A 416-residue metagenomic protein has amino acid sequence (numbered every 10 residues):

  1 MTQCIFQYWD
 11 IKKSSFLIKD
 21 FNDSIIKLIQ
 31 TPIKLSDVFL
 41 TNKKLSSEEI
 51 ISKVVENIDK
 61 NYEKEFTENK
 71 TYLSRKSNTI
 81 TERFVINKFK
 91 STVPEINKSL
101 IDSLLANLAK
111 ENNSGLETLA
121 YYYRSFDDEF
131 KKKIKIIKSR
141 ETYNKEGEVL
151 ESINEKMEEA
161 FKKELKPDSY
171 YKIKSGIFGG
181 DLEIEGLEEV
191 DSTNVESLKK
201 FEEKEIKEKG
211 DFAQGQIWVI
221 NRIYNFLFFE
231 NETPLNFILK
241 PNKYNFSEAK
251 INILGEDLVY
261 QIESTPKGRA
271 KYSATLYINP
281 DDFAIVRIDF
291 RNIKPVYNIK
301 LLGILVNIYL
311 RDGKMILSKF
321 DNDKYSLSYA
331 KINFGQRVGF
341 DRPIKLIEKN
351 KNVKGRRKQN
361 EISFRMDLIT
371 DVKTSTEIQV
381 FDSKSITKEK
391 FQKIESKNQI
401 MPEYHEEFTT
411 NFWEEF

Functional and structural regions predicted by a protein language model:
T2-F16: A short, solvent-exposed loop/turn motif at the edges and junctions of modular extracellular/periplasmic domains
Q3-I5, F39, E263: Residue-level detector of beta-strand face positions
W9-I11, F21, T31-I33, K43-L45 (+3 more regions): Solvent-exposed coil/turn segments that connect beta secondary-structure elements in extracytoplasmic/periplasmic
S14, D23-N231, F237, G255 (+2 more regions): Surface-exposed, low-complexity/disordered segments and acidic/polar micro-motifs at processing/linker regions
I238-K243: Short, surface-exposed beta-strand/turn modules with glycine/proline-rich turns and flanking aromatic residues
S247-I299, L305-K319: Feature captures eukaryotic membrane-trafficking machinery centered on endolysosomal pathways and lysosome-related
